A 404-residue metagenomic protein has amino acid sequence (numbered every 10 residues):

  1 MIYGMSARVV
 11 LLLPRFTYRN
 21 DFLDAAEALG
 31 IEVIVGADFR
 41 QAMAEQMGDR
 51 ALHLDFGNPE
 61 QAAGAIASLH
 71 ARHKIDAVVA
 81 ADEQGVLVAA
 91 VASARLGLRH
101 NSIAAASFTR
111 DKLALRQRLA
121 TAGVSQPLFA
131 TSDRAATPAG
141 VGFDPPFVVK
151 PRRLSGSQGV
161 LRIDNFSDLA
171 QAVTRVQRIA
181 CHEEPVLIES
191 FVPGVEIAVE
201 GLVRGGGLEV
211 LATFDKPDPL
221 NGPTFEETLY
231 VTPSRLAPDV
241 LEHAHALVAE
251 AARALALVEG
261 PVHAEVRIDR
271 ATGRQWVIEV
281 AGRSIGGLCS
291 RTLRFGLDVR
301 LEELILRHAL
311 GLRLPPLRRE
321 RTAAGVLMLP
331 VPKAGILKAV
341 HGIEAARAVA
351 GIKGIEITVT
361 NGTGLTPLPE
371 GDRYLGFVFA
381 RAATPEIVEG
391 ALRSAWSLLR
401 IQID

Functional and structural regions predicted by a protein language model:
M1-A105, V331, T358-L375, R381-D404: ATP-binding N-terminal substructure of ATP-dependent carboxylate-amine bond-forming enzymes
P14-Y18, Q84, S132-A135, V192-G194: Short beta->alpha connector loops
T109-L187, P193, R204-G206, V231-E250 (+1 more regions): Active-site nucleotide/adenylate-binding loops and adjacent lid/helix of ATP-dependent enzymes
L154-S157, R267, A281-L297, N361: Glycine-rich phosphate/pyrophosphate-binding beta-alpha loops
I163-N165, G201-V203, L329-P332, V378-T384: Short beta-strand-to-loop capping motifs
V176-E183, S190-S234, E242-Q275, A281-C289 (+2 more regions): Phosphate-binding core of ATP-grasp and ATP-grasp-like enzymes
V262, A346-G364: A structural supersecondary motif
L314-G351: A glycine-rich beta-turn/hairpin centered on an aromatic-Pro dipeptide
